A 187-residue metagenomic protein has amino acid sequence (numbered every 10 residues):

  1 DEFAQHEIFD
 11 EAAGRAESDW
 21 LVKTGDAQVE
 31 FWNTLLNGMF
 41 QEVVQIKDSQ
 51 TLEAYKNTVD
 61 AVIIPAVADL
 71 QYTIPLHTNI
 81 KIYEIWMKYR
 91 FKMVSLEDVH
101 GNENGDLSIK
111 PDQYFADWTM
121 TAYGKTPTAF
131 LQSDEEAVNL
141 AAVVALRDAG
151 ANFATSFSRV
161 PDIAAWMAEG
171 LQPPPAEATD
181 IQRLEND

Functional and structural regions predicted by a protein language model:
D1-F3, L70, L96, K125: Generic structural motif
D1-L35, T155-D187: A structural "domain/chain start" motif
I8-A12, I74-T78, P127-S133: Short acidic, glycine/proline-rich loop/turn micro-motifs
A27, F31, W86-K88, L140 (+2 more regions): Short, well-structured alpha-helical interface segments that form or flank functional binding sites
V43-L52, P161-M167: Surface-exposed patches in mature extracellular/periplasmic domains of secreted proteins
D48-Q113: Surface-exposed short loop/turn segments
K81, S95-D187: C-terminal/domain-edge helix-coil "capping" segments
